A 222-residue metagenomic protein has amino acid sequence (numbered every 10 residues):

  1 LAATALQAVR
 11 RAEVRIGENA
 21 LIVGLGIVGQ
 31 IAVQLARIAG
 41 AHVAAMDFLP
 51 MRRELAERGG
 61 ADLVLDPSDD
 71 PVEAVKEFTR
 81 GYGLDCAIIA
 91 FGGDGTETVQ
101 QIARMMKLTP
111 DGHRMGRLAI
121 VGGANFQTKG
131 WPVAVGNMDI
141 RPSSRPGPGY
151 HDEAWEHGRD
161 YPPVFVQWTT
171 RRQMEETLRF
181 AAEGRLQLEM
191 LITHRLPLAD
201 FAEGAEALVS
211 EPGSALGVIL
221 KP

Functional and structural regions predicted by a protein language model:
L1-D69, E73: Mid-domain Rossmann-like dinucleotide-binding core that forms the NAD(H)/NADP(H) cofactor-binding site
A2-A5, V99, M174-L178: A general structural signal for well-ordered alpha-helical segments in protein cores
A12, E54, L63-S143, G149-H151: Glycine-rich cofactor phosphate-binding loops and adjacent beta1-alpha1 units of small-molecule cofactor enzyme domains
L21, A44, R117-A119, R141 (+1 more regions): Structural detector of well-ordered beta-strand residues that form the stable sheet scaffold of enzyme domains
M46, L65, G92, V164-Q167 (+1 more regions): Hydrophobic alpha-helical scaffolding
L63-S68, T193-D200: Short acidic-hydrophobic, aromatic-tinged amphipathic segments that line or gate anion-handling sites
G81, C86, D111-G123, G130 (+2 more regions): C-terminal capping/lid region of NAD(P)-dependent oxidoreductase domains
N125-I192: C-terminal substrate-binding/catalytic core of Rossmann-like NAD(P)-dependent dehydrogenases/reductases
